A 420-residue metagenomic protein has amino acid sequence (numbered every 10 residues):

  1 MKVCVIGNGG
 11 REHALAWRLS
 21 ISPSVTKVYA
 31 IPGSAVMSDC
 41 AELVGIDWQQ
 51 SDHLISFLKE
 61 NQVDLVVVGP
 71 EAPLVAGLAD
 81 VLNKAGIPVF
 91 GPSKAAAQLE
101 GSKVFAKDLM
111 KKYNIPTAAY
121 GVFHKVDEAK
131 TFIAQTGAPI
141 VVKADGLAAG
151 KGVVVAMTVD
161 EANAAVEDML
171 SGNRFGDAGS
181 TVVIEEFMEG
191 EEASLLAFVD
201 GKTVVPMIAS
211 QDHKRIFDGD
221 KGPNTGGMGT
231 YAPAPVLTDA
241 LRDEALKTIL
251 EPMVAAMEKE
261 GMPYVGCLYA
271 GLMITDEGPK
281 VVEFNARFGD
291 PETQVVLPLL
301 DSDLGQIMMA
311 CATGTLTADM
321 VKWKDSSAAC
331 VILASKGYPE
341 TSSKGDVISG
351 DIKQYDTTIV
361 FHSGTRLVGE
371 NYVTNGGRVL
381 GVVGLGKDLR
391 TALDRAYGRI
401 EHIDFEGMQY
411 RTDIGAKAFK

Functional and structural regions predicted by a protein language model:
M1-K94: ATP-binding N-terminal substructure of ATP-dependent carboxylate-amine bond-forming enzymes
C4-V5, E100-T181, Q211, P235-E251: Active-site nucleotide/adenylate-binding loops and adjacent lid/helix of ATP-dependent enzymes
I21, V36-S38, F90, K112-N114 (+12 more regions): Solvent-exposed alpha-helices and their adjacent loops that cap or buttress functional pockets in soluble metabolic
S38-A41, I55, Q98-V104, F217-D218: Short, charged, surface-exposed secondary-structure boundary motifs
A156-T293: Internal nucleotide-binding/catalytic subdomain
L246-L268, N285-Y355: Active-site "cap" helix and flanking loop/linker of ATP-utilizing ligase/carboxylase catalytic domains
A310-K420: Peripheral (often C-terminal) accessory segments that flank ATP-dependent C-N-forming ligase machineries
